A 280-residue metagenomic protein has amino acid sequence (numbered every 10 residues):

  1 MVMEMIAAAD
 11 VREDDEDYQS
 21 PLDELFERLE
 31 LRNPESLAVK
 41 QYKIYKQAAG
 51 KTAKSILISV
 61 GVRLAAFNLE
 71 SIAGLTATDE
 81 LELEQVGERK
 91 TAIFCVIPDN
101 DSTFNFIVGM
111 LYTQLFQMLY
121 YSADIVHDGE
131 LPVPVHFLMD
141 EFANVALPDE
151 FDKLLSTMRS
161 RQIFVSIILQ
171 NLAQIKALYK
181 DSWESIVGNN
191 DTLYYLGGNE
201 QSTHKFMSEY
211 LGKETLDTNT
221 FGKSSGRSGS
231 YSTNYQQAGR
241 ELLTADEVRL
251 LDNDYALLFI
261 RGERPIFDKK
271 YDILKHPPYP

Functional and structural regions predicted by a protein language model:
M1-I163, L178, A238, D246-K270 (+1 more regions): P-loop NTPase motor domains
L155-L257: Conserved ATP-driven motor cores of ASCE-family P-loop NTPases powering translocation/secretion/packaging/pilus
